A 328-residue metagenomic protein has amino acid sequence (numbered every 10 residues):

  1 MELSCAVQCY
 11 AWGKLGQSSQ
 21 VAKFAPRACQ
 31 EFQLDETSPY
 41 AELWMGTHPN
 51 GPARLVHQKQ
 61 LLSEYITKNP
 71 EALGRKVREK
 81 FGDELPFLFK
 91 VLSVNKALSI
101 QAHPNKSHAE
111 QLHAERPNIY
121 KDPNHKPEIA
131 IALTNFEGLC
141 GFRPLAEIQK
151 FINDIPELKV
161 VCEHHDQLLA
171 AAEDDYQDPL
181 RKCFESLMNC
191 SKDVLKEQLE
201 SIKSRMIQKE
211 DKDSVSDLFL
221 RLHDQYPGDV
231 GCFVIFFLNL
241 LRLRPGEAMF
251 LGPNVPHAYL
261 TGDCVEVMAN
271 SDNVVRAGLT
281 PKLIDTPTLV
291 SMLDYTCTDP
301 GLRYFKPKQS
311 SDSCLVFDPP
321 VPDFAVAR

Functional and structural regions predicted by a protein language model:
M1-E210, P281-L302, K308, V326: Transition-metal
E42, A97-S99, E128-A130, E247-M249 (+2 more regions): Beta-sheet entry/capping signal
I100-N105, R242-T261, R328: Conserved metal-binding segment of the jelly-roll/cupin
I207-L222, L315-D318: Short beta-strand/loop turn elements enriched in aromatics
D217-P245: Conserved AWS/pre-SET-to-SET junction and N-terminal core of the SET lysine methyltransferase domain, specifically
I235-F237, R244-P245, L251-N254, S311-C314: Glycine-rich, charged/polar anion/phosphate-binding loops that engage phosphate groups from diverse ligands
F250-G252, H257-T286: Anionic-ligand-binding alpha/beta catalytic cores of soluble enzymes and soluble regulatory domains that recognize
L302-R328: Basic, glycine-rich polyanion-binding accessory segments appended to enzymes
